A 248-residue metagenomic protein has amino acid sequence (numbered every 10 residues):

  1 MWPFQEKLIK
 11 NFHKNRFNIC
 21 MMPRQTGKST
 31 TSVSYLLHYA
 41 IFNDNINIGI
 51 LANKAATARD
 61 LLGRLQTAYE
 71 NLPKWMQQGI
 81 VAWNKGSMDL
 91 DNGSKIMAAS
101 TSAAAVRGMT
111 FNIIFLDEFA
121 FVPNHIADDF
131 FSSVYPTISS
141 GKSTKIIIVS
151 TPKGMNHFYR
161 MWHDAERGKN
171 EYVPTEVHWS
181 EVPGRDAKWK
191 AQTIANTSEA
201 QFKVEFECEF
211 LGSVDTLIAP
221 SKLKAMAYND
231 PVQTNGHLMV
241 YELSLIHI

Functional and structural regions predicted by a protein language model:
M1-M21: Conserved pre-motif I regulatory segment
N15-Y35: Walker A/P-loop
I46-L65: Conserved Walker A/P-loop ATP-binding site and its immediately adjacent core in helicase/helicase-like ATPase domains
R64-N112: Inter-Walker segment of RecA-like/P-loop motor cores
D117-F119: Walker B catalytic acidic pair
F121-T197: ASCE P-loop NTPase helicase motor core
D129, W179-S244: ATPase catalytic-site recognition across NTP-hydrolyzing enzymes
I246-I248: Conserved small/polar residues in nucleotide/adenosyl-binding loops
